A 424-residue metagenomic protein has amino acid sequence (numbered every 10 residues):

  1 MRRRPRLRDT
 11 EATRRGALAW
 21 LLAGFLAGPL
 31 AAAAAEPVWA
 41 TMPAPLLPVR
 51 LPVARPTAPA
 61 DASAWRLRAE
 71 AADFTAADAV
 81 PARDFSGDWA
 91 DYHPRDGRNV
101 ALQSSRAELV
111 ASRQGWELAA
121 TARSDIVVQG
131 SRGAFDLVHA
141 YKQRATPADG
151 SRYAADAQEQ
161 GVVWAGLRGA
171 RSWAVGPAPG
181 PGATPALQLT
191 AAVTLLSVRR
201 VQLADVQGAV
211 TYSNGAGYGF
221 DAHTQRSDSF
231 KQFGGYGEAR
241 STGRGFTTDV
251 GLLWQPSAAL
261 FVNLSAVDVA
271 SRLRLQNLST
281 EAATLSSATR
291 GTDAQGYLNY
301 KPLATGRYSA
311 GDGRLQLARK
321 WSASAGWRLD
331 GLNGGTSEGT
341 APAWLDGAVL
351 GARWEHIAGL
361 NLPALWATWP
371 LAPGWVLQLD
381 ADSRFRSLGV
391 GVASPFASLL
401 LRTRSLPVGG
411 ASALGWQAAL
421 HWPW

Functional and structural regions predicted by a protein language model:
M1-P52, G180-G182: Cleavable N-terminal export/targeting peptides
E11-R14, A191, S337: N-terminal compositionally biased, intrinsically disordered segments and leader/signal-like regions
E36-E238, A283-N299, L399-T403, P407-A411 (+1 more regions): A subset of solvent-exposed loop/turn segments in beta-rich extracellular surface proteins, enriched in glycine
Q103-S105, A165, F246, R319 (+2 more regions): Residues that act as N-cap/strand-start positions at coil-to-secondary-structure junctions
S104-R113, L118, L167-P177, L195 (+9 more regions): Residues on the lipid-exposed face of transmembrane beta-strands in outer-membrane beta-barrel proteins
T184-A186, A259, G347: Short secondary-structure junction motifs
V206-T280: Loop-centered beta-sheet repeat module
N263, Q276-W424: Outer membrane beta-barrel transmembrane domains
